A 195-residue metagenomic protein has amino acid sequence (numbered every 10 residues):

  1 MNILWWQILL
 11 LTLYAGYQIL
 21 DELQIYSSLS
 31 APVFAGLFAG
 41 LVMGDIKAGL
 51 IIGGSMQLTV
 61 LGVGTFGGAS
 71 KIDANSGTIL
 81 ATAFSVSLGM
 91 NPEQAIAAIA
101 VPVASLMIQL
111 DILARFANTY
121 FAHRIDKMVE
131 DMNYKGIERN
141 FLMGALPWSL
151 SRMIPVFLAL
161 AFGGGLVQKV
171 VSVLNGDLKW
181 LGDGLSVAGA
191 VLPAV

Functional and structural regions predicted by a protein language model:
M1-I8, A39-L50, F84-P102, K169-V173: Helix-coil boundary and interhelical linker segments in multi-pass alpha-helical membrane proteins
M1-K71, N75-S76: Hydrophobic transmembrane alpha-helices
N2-I3, Q24, S28, G44 (+6 more regions): Juxtamembrane/transmembrane-helix boundary motifs in multi-pass membrane proteins
L10-Q18, L61-G64, S76-A117, V129-E130: Short helix-perturbing small/polar motifs within transmembrane alpha-helices
F38-V42, V63, G67, K71 (+7 more regions): Short alpha-helical interface elements
A97-P193: Helix-loop-helix junctions within the multi-pass membrane cores of secondary transporters/permeases
